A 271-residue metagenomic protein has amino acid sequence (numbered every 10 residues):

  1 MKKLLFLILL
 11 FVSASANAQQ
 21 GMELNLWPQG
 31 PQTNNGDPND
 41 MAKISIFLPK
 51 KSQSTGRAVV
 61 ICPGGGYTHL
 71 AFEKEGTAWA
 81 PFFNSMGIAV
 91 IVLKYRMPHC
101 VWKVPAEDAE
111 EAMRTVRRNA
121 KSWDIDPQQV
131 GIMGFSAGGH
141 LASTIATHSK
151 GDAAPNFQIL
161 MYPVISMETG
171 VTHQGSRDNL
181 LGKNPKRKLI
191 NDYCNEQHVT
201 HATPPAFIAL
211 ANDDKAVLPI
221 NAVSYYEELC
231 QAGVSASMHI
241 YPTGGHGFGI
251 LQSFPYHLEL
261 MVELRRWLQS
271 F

Functional and structural regions predicted by a protein language model:
Q29, P163-H198, P204: Mobile cap/lid helix-loop segments that gate and shape the active-site cleft of serine hydrolases
S45-F47, V223-F271: C-terminal catalytic histidine-bearing segment of alpha/beta-hydrolase fold enzymes
T55-G64: Short beta-strand element of the alpha/beta-hydrolase
F72-I91: Short amphipathic alpha-helix adjacent to the substrate-entry channel of hydrolases
V101-K121, L260-V262: Alpha/beta-hydrolase active-site loop
E111-S176, I190-N191: Primarily recognizes the serine-hydrolase "nucleophile elbow" in alpha/beta-hydrolase and SGNH/GDSL folds
I208-L210, D214: Short beta-strand/loop motif that positions the catalytic acidic residue of the alpha/beta-hydrolase fold
K215-N221: Conserved alpha/beta-hydrolase "acid-adjacent" motif
